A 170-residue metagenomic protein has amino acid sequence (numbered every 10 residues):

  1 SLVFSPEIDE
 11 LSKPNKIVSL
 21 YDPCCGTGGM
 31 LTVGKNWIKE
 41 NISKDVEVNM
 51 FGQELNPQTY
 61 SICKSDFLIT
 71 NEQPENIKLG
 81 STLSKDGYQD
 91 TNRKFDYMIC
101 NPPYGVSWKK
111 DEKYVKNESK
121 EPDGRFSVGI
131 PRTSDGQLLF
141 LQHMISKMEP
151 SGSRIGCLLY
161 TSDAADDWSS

Functional and structural regions predicted by a protein language model:
S1-I42, V48, Q53, T59 (+1 more regions): Class I S-adenosyl-L-methionine
P23, Q53, K78-G80, C100-S107 (+1 more regions): Generic beta-strand/beta-sheet core signal
K64-Q89: S-adenosyl-L-methionine
Y88-Y97: A short acidic, Gly/Pro-enriched loop at the edge of an enzyme's catalytic core that lines a small-molecule cofactor
Y104-L139, R154-S162: Mobile active-site "lid"/loop adjacent to the S-adenosyl-L-methionine
H143: Short, conserved SAM-binding segment of the class I
M148-P150: Helix-to-beta-strand junctions that scaffold the AdoMet/dcAdoMet cofactor pocket in Class I SAM-dependent enzymes
Y160-S170: Single conserved hydrophobic/aromatic residue that forms the stacking wall/gate of nucleotide- or nucleobase-binding
